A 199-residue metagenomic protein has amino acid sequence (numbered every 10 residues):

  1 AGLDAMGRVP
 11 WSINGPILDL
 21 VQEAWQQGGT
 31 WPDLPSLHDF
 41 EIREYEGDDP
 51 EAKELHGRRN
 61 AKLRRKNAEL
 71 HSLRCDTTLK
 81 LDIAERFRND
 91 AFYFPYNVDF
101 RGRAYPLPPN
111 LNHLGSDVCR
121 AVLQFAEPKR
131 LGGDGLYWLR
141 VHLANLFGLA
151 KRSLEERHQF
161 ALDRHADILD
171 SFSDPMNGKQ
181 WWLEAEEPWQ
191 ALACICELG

Functional and structural regions predicted by a protein language model:
A1-G199: Non-catalytic nucleic-acid-binding interfaces of large nucleic-acid enzymes and RNP effectors
